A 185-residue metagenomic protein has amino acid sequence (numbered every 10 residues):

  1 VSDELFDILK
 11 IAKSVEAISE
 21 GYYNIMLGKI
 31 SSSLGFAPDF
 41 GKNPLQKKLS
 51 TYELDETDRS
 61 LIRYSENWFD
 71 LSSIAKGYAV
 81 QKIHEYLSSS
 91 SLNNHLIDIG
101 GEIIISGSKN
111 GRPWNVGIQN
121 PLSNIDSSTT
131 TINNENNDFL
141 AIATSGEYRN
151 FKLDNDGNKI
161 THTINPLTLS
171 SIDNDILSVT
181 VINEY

Functional and structural regions predicted by a protein language model:
V1-Y185: Mature catalytic core of soluble alpha/beta enzymes
